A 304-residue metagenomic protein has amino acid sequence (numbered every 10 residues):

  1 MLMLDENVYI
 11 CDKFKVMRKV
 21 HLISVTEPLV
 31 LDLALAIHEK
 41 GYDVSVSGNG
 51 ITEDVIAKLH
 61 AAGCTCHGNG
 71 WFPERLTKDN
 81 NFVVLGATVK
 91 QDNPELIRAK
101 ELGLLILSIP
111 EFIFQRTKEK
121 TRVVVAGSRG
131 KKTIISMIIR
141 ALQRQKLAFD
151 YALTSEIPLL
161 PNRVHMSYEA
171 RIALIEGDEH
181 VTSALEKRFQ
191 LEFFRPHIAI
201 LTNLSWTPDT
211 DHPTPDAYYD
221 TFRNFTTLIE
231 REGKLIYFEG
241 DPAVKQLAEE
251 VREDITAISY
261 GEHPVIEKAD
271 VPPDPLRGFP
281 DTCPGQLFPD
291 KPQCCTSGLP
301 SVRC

Functional and structural regions predicted by a protein language model:
L4, C11-V16, L29, A36-K40 (+4 more regions): Phosphate-binding loop of NTP-binding sites
R18-K19, I23, A57-A61, D79-N81 (+5 more regions): Adenine nucleotide phosphate-binding catalytic loops in nucleotide-utilizing enzymes
H21-A34: Glycine-rich adenosine-cofactor-binding loop
D32, T133, M137-R140, D290-S297 (+1 more regions): Short amphipathic alpha-helical face segments that pack within enzyme cores and frequently flank/anchor catalytic
D43-A57: NAD(P)-binding Rossmann-fold cofactor-contacting core
G48, G68-W71, L107-F114, A152-E156 (+2 more regions): Beta-strand->loop->alpha-helix junctions that form or flank phosphate-binding loops in nucleotide-handling enzymes
K58-E74: Conserved nucleotide-sugar phosphate-binding/catalytic loop shared by glycosyltransferases and other
